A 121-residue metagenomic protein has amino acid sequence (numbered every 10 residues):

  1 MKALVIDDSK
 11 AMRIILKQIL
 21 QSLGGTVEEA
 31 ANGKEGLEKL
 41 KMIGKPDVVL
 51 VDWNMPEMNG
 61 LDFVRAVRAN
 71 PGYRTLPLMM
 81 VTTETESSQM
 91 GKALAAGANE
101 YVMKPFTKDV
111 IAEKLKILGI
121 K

Functional and structural regions predicted by a protein language model:
M1-A11, L16-L20, V49: Conserved acidic segment of CheY-like receiver
E29-V48: Acidic, metal-coordinating helix/loop segments flanking the phosphotransfer/catalytic sites of two-component signaling
K45-D47, G72-P77: His-Asp phosphorelay/catalytic-motif detector in bacterial-type signaling
M55: Receiver (REC) domain active-site loop signature in two-component systems and cognate sites in sensor histidine kinases
F106-L115: C-terminal output helix
